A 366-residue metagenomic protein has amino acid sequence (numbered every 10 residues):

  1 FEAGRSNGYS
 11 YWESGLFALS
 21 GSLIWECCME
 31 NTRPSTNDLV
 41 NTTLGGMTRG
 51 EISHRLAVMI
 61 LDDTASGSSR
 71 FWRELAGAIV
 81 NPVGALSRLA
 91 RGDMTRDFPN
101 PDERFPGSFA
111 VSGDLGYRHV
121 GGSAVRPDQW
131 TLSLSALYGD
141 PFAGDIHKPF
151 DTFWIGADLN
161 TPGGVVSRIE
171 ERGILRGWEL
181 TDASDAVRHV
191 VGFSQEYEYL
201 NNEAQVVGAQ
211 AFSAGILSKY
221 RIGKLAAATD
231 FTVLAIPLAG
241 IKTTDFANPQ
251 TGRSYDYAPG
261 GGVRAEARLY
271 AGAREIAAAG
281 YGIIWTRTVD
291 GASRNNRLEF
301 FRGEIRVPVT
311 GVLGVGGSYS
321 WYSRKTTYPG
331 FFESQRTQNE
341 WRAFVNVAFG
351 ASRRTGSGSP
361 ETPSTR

Functional and structural regions predicted by a protein language model:
A3, T48-I52, L132-D140, E171-D182 (+5 more regions): Residues on the lipid-exposed face of transmembrane beta-strands in outer-membrane beta-barrel proteins
W12, L56, F142-I146, S184-H189 (+4 more regions): Repeated loop/turn-to-beta-strand initiation elements of outer-membrane beta-barrel proteins
F17, G107-G113, K148-A157, V187-F193 (+5 more regions): Transmembrane beta-strands of outer-membrane beta-barrel proteins
G107, R126-L134, S167-I174, V206-F212 (+3 more regions): Residues that define the transmembrane beta-barrel architecture of outer-membrane proteins
A110, Q205-T288: Detector for outer-membrane/organellar transmembrane beta-barrel domains, recognizing the amphipathic beta-strand
L115-G121, L159-G163, Q195-N201, V233-A239 (+4 more regions): Transmembrane beta-strands of outer-membrane beta-barrel pores
G121, Y199-E203, A247-S254, R287-A292 (+2 more regions): Extracellular loop and loop/strand-boundary signature of outer-membrane beta-barrel proteins
T337-R366: Outer-membrane beta-barrel "beta-signal"
